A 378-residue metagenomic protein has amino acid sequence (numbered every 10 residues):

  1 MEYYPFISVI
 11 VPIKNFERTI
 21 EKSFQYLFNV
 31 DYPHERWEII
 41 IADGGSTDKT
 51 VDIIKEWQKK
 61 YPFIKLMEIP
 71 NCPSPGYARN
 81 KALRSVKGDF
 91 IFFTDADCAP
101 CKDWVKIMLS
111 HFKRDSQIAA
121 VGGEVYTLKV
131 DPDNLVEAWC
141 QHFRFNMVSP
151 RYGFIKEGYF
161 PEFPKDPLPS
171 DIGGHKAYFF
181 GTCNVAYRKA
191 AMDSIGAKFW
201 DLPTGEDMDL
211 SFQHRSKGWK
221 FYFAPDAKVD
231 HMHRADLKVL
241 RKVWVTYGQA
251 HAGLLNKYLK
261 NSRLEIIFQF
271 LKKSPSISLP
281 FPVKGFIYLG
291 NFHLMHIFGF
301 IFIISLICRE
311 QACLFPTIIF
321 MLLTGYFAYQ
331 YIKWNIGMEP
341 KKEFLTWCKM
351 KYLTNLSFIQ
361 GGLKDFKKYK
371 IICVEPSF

Functional and structural regions predicted by a protein language model:
F16-V30: Short, well-formed alpha-helical segments that are part of the catalytic scaffolds of diverse glycosyltransferases
Y26, D43-D52, N71, C98: A conserved acidic beta->alpha catalytic loop
I69-V86, I107: Glycine-rich, basic loop-to-helix element that forms the pyrophosphate-binding segment of sugar-nucleotide handling
I91: Short aromatic/hydrophobic "clamp" motif used to bind/position activated sugar donors
D103-R151: Conserved donor NDP-sugar-binding/catalytic core segment of glycosyltransferases
S149-A186, L202-P203, D209: A recurrent flexible, glycine/aromatic-enriched loop bordering the glycosyltransferase active site that acts as
F179-G196, D201-K228, G253: A short, conserved alpha-helix in the catalytic core of glycosyltransferases
F221-Y369, F378: Active-site-adjacent helix/loop segment of glycosyltransferases that harbors family-specific signature motifs
